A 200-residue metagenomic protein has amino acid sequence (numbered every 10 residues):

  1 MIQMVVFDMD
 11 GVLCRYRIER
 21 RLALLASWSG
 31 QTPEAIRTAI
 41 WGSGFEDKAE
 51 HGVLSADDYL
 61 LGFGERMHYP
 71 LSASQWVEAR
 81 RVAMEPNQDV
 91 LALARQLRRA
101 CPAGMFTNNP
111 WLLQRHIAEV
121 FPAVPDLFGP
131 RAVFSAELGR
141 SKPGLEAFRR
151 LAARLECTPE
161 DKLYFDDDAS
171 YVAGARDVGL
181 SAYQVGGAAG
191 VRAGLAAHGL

Functional and structural regions predicted by a protein language model:
M1-Q3, F7, P110-W111, R115-L200: Asp-based, Mg2+/Mn2+-dependent phosphohydrolase catalytic module
M1-W41, R66, V178: Active-site neighborhood of HAD-like aspartate-dependent phosphohydrolases
R15, G104-N108, D166: Short beta-strand segments
R20-L24, G44, D58, G62 (+6 more regions): Alpha-helical elements of Rossmann-like donor-binding domains used by nucleotide-donor carbohydrate transfer enzymes
S29-I40, H68-A79, P159, L200: Short, surface-exposed acidic
E46-W76: A metal-dependent, Asp-based hydrolase signature
E65, A73-G104, L145, A188: Short, acidic loop-to-helix structural element flanking the phosphoryl-transfer center in phosphate-processing enzymes
